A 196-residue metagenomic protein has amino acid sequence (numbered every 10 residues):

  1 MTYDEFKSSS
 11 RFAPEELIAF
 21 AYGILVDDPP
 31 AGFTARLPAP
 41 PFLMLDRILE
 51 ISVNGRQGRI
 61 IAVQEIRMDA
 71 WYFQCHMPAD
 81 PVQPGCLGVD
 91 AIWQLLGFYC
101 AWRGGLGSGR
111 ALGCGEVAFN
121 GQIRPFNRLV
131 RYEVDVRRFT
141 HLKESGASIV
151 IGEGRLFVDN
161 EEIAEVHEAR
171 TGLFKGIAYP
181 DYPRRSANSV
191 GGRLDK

Functional and structural regions predicted by a protein language model:
M1-V82, W102, G107, I123-R124 (+4 more regions): Non-catalytic linker/capping segments at the edges of enzyme domains
L43, L112-C114, L129: Short connector loops at helix/strand junctions that flank enzyme active sites, especially segments positioning acidic
A79-P81, I92-L95: Compact, glycine-rich, soluble single-domain proteins
V89: Active-site beta-strand/loop microenvironment that shapes enzyme catalytic pockets
Q94-R103, G107-A118: Conserved short alpha-helical segments that host acidic/polar catalytic motifs at enzyme active sites
V117-V136: A structural-propensity feature for long, helix-poor, extended segments
